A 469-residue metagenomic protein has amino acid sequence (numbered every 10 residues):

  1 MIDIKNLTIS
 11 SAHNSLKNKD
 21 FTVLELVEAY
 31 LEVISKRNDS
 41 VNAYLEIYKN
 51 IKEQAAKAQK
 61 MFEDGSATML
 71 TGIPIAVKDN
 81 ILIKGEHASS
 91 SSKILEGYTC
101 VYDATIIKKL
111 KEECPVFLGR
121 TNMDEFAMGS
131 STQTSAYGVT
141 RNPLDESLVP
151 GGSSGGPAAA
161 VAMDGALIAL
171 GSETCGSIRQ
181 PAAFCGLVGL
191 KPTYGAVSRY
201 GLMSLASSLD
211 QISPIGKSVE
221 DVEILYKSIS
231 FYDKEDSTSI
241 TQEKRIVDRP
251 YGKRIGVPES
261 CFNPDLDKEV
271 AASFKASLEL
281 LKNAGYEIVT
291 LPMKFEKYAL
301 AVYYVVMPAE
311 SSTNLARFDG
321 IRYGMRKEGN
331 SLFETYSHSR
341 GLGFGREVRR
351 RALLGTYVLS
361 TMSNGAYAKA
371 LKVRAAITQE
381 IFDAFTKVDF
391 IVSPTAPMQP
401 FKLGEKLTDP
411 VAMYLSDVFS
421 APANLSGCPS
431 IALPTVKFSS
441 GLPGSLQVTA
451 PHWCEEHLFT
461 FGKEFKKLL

Functional and structural regions predicted by a protein language model:
M1-A56, A276, N283-G285: An N-terminal boundary/leader segment
S15, E380-F382, V411-P434: Small-aliphatic-rich amphipathic alpha-helix that forms the alpha element of a beta-alpha
V23-E28, A56, L266-P292, M325 (+3 more regions): Acyltransferase
L26-Y30, V302-Y303, V348-T356: Short alpha-helical scaffolding segments that buttress acidic/His motifs in well-ordered protein cores
K36, M163-P264, K275-A284, L353-E380 (+2 more regions): Structural helix-boundary/capping segments
L70-S90, P250-G256, A309-T378, P429-S445: Short helix-loop capping/hinge segments that flank enzyme active sites or metal/cofactor-binding pockets
T71-I212, P258-S260, A309, S393-V411: Short glycine/serine-rich loop/turn segments
K93, G97, T238-S239, E328-F333 (+3 more regions): Short, surface-exposed loop/helix-turn segments at secondary-structure junctions that function as lids/hinges flanking
